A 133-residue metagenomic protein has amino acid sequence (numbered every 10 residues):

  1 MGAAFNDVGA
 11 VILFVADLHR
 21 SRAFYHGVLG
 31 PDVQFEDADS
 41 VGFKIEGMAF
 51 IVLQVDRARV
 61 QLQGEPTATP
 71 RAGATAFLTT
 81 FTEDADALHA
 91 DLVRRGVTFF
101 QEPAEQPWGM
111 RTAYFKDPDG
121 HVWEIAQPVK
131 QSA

Functional and structural regions predicted by a protein language model:
M1-G9, D32-T80, A87-K116, Q127-A133: Vicinal oxygen chelate
I12: Polyanion-binding surface elements
S21-H26, L92, G120: Conserved active-site tyrosine of GNAT-family acetyltransferases
V122-I125: Short glycine-/small-residue motifs
